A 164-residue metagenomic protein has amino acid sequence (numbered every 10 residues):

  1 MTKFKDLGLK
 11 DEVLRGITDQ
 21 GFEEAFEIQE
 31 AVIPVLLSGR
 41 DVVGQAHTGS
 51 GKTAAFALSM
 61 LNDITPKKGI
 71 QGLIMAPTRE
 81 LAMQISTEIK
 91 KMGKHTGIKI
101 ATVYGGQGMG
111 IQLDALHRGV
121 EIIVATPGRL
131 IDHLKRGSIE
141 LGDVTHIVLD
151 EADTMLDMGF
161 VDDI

Functional and structural regions predicted by a protein language model:
M1-Q45: Conserved pre-motif I regulatory segment
D6, D11-F22, K68-K135, D143-H146: Conserved nucleic-acid-binding Ia/Ib motif block in the N-terminal RecA-like helicase ATPase lobe
E23, D41, A46, G51-T53 (+4 more regions): Gly/Ser/Thr-rich beta-alpha loop segments that engage phosphate groups in nucleotides
E27, A55, V124: Short aromatic/basic micro-patch
I28, Q45-S50, M75-T78, E151-A152: Conserved helicase ATPase motor motifs in RecA-like P-loop NTPase domains
E30-V42, K52-K67, E80-M83, T87-M92 (+2 more regions): Walker A/P-loop NTP-binding motif
M60, M75, M109, M155-M158: Methionine-biased hydrophobic packing positions in alpha-helices, especially within tandem helical repeat solenoids
D132-I164: SF2 helicase catalytic motif II
